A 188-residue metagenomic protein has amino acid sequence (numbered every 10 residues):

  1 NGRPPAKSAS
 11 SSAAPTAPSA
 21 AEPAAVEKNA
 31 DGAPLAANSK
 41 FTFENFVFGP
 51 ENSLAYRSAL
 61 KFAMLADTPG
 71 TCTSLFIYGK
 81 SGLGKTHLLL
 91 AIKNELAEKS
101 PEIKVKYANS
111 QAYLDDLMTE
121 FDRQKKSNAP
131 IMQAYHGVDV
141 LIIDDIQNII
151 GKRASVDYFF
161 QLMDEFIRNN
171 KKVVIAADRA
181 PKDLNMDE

Functional and structural regions predicted by a protein language model:
P5-N45: Conserved ASCE P-loop NTPase core motifs with emphasis on AAA+ ATPases
A37-S74, N94: Pre-Walker A (pre-P-loop) alpha-helix and adjacent loop at the N terminus of AAA/AAA+ ATPase modules, a conserved
T68-L90: Walker A/P-loop nucleotide-binding motif
T86-P101: P-loop NTPase Walker A phosphate-binding motif
A97, E102-V140: Short glycine-rich substrate-engagement loop in P-loop NTPases that contacts/grips substrate
Y107-A108, I142-D144, K172-D178: Structural recognition of the conserved hydrophobic beta-strand(s) that form the central parallel beta-sheet of P-loop
E120-R123, P181-E188: Short regulatory helix/loop adjacent to the ATP-binding pocket of P-loop NTPases
G151, V156-R179: Conserved catalytic/switch belt of AAA+ P-loop NTPases
